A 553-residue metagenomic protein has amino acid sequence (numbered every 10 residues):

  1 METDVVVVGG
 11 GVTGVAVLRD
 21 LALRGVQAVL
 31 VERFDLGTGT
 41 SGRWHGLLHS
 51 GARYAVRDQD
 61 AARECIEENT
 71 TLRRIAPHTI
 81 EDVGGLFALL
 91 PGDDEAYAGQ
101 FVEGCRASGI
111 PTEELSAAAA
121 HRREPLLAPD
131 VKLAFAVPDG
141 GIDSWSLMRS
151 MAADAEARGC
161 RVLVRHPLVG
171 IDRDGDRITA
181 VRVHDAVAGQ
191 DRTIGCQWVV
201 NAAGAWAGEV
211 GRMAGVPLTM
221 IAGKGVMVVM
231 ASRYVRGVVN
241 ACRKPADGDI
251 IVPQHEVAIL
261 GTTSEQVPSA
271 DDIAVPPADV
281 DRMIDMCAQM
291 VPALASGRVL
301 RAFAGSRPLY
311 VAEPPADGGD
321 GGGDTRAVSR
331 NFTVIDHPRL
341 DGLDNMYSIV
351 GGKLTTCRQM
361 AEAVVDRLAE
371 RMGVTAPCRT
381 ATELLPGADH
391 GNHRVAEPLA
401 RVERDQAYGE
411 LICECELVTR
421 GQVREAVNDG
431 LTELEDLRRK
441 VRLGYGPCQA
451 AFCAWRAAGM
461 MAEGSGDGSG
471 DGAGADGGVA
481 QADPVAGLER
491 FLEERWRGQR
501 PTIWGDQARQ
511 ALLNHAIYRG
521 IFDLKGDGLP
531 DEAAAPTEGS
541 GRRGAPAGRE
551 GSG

Functional and structural regions predicted by a protein language model:
M1-T13: Beta1/beta-strand and adjacent pyrophosphate-binding region of the FAD-binding site in flavoprotein oxidoreductases
E2-T3, A188-W198: Core beta-strand elements of the Rossmann-like FAD/NAD(P) dinucleotide-binding domain in flavoenzyme oxidoreductases
A22-G42: Glycine-rich FAD pyrophosphate-binding loop
H45-A119, R123: Dinucleotide-binding Rossmann-like beta1-alpha1 core, especially the glycine-rich loop that anchors the ADP
L89-V164, G170-R177, R182, H255 (+4 more regions): Flavin (FAD/FMN) cofactor-binding and adjacent substrate-gating region of FAD-dependent oxidoreductase domains
S144, T219-V226, R233-Y234, V238 (+4 more regions): C-terminal catalytic lobe of FAD-dependent flavoproteins
N201-G215: Flavin (primarily FAD) binding-site architecture
R367-G373, L399-G553: Rossmann-like nucleotide/phosphate-binding core characteristic of flavoprotein oxidoreductases
